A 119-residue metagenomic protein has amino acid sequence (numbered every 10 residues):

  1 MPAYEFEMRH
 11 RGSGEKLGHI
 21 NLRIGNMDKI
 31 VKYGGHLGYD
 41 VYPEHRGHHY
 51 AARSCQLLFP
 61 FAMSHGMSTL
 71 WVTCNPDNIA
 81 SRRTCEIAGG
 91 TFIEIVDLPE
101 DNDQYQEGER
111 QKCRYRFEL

Functional and structural regions predicted by a protein language model:
M1-K32: Acetyl-CoA-dependent GNAT
A3-E7, H19, G38, W71 (+1 more regions): Short hydrophobic/aromatic beta-strand element in the GNAT-like acyltransferase core that lines or flanks the acyl-donor
G14, H49, G66, N78: Conserved G/P- and acidic residue-centered "switch" motifs that form tight phosphate/ATP-binding loops in soluble
H19, V31-E44: Conserved acetyl-CoA binding element of GNAT-fold acetyltransferases
Y39-V41, G47-S64, R83-I87: Conserved acetyl-CoA-binding loop-helix of GNAT-fold acetyltransferases
A62-T73: Conserved GNAT acetyl-CoA-binding A-motif
T73, T91-E107: Conserved catalytic-core motifs of GNAT/GCN5-like acyltransferases
D77-E94: Conserved active-site alpha-helix within GNAT-family acetyltransferase domains
